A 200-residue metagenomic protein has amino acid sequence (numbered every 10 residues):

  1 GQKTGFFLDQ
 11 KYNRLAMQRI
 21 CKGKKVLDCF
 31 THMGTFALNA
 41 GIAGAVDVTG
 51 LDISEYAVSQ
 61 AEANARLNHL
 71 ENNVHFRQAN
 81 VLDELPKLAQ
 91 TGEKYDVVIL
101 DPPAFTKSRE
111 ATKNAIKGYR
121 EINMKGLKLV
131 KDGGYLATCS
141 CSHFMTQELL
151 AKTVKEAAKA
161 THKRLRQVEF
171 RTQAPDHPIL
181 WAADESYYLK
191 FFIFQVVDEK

Functional and structural regions predicted by a protein language model:
G1-G44: Glycine-rich adenosyl-nucleotide cofactor-binding module
M17, A40, Y119-I122, G126-L127: Class I S-adenosylmethionine-dependent transferase superfamily signal
G44, R66-E71, K159-R164: Short helix-capping segments at alpha-helix termini
D47-D52: Conserved SAM-binding motif I beta-strand of class I
Y56-I99: S-adenosyl-L-methionine
L70, V130-D132: Helix-to-beta-strand junctions that scaffold the AdoMet/dcAdoMet cofactor pocket in Class I SAM-dependent enzymes
Y95-K125: Mobile active-site "lid"/loop adjacent to the S-adenosyl-L-methionine
E121, Y135-K200: C-terminal catalytic and target-recognition region of SAM-dependent MTase-like enzymes, primarily methyltransferases
